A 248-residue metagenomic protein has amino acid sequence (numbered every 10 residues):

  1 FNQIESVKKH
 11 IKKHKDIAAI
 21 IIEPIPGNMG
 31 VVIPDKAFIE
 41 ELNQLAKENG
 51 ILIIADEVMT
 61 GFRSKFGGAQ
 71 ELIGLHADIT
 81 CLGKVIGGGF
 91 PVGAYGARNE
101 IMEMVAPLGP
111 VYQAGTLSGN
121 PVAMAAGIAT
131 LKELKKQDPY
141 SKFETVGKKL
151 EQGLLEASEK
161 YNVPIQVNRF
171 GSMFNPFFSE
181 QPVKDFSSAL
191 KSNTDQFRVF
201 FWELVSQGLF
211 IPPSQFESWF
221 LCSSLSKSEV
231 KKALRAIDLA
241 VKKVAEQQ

Functional and structural regions predicted by a protein language model:
F1-Q248: Conserved N-terminal phosphate-binding loop of PLP-dependent enzymes in the Aspartate aminotransferase
